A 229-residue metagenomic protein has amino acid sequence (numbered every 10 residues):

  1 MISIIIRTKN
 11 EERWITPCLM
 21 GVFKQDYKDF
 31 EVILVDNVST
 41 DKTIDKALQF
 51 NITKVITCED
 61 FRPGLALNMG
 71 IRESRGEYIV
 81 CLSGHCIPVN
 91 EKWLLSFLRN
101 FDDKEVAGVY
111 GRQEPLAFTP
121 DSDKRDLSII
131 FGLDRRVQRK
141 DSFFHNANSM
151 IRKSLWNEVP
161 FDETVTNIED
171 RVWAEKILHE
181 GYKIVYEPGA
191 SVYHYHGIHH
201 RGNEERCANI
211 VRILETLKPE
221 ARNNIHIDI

Functional and structural regions predicted by a protein language model:
M20-D29: Short, acidic, metal-binding catalytic loop of nucleotide-sugar glycosyltransferases
D36-I44, I87: A conserved acidic beta->alpha catalytic loop
C58-S74: Glycine-rich, basic loop-to-helix element that forms the pyrophosphate-binding segment of sugar-nucleotide handling
I79: Short aromatic/hydrophobic "clamp" motif used to bind/position activated sugar donors
I87-S122: Conserved donor NDP-sugar-binding/catalytic core segment of glycosyltransferases
G111, D123-S142: Short, flexible, basic/aromatic active-site loop/helix in glycosyltransferases
N167-E175: Acidic donor-binding loop at a coil-to-helix junction in glycosyltransferase catalytic cores that engages
R201-I229: Catalytic core of nucleotide-sugar-dependent glycosyltransferases
